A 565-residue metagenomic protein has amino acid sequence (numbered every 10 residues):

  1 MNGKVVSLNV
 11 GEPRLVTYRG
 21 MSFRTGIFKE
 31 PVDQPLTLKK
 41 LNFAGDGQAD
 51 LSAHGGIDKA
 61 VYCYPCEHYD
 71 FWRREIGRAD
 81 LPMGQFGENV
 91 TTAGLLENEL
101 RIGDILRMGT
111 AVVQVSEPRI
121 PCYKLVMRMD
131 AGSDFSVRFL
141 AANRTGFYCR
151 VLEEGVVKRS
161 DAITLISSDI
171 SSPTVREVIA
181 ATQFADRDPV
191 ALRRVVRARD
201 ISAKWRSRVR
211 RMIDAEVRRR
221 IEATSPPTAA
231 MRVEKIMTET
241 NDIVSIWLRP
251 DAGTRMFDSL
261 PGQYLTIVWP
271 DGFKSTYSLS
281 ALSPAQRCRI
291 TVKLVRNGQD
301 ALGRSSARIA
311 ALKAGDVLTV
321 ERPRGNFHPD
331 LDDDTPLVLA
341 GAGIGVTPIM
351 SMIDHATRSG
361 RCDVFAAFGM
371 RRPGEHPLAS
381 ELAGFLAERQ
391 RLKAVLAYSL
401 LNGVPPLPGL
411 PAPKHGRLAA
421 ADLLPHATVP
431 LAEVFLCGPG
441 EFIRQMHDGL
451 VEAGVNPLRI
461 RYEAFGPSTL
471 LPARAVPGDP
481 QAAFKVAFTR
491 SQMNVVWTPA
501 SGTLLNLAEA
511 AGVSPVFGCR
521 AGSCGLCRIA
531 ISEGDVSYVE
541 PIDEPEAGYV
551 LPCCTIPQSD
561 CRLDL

Functional and structural regions predicted by a protein language model:
M1-M127, S133-D134, V156, S167-R219 (+1 more regions): Electropositive, beta-rich accessory/interaction domains or terminal extensions that provide binding surfaces
G103, E154, R159-S160, G262 (+2 more regions): Loop/turn positions that initiate beta-strands
M108, V115, R159, L165-I166 (+3 more regions): A generic structural signal for residues embedded in beta-strands
V175, P348-S351, E509-D535, E546-S559: Local cysteine-cluster metal-coordination motifs and their immediate loop/turn environment, predominantly Fe-S cluster
E177-M212, A285-T291, V295-R296, L339-T357 (+1 more regions): Short peripheral tails and domain-boundary helices/loops at the edges of structured domains
T224-V317, E321, M370-R372, A383-L386 (+1 more regions): Ferredoxin-reductase
R304-R490: FNR/FR-type flavoprotein reductase catalytic core
D479-S523: C-terminal accessory/binding modules appended to enzymatic or scaffolding proteins
